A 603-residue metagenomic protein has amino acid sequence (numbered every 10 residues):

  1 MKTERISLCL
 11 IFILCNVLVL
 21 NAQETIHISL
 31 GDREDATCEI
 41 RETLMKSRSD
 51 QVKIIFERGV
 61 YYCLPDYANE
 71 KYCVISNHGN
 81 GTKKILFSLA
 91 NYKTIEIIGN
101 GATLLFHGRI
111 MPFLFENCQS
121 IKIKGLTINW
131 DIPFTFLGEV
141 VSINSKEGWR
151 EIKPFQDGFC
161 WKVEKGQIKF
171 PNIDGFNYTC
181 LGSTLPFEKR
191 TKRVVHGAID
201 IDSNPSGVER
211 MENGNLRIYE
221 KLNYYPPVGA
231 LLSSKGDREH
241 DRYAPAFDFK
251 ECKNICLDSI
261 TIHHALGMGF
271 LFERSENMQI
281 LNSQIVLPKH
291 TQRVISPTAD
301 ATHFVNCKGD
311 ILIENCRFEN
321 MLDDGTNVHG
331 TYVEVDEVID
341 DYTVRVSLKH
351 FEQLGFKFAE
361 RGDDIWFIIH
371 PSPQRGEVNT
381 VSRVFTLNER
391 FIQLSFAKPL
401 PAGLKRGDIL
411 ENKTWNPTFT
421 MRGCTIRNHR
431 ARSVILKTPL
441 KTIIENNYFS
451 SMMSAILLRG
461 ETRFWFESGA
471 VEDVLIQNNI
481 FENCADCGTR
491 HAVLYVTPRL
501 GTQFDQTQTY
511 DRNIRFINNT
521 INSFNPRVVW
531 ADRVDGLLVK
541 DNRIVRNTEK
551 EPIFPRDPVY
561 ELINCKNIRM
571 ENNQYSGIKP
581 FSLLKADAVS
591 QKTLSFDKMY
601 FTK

Functional and structural regions predicted by a protein language model:
H27-I55: Acidic Gly/Asp/Thr-rich repetitive segments characteristic of extracellular carbohydrate-active and adhesion proteins
L44-M45, C63-E96, L105-K124, I132-W149 (+10 more regions): Extracellular beta-strand-rich solenoid/capping regions of secreted or surface-exposed proteins that bind or remodel
V52, I85, K93-I95, A102 (+22 more regions): The right-handed parallel beta-helix/beta-solenoid scaffold, focusing on the short coil/turn and N-cap positions
P65, F106-P112, I132-L137, A244-P245 (+12 more regions): Short glycine/acidic-rich loop motifs that flank beta-strands on beta-rich extracellular proteins
Y92-L104, F115-F134, K250-H263, L281-N282 (+3 more regions): Parallel beta-helix/beta-solenoid
F106, W130-I132, E139-V141, F155-E209 (+1 more regions): Ser/Thr/Gly-rich low-complexity blocks that favor extended beta-strand/coil architectures
K189-R242, R375-V378, F385-F419, R427-N428: Small/polar beta-strand repeat architecture
